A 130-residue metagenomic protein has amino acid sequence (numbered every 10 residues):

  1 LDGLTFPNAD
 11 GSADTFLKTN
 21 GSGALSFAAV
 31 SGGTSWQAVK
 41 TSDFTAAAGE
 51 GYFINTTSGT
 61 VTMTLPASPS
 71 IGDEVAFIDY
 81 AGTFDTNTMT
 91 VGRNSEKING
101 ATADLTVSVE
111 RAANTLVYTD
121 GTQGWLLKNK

Functional and structural regions predicted by a protein language model:
L1-G32, A47-A48, T56-E74, Y80-A113 (+2 more regions): Extracellular repetitive beta-rich solenoid segments
G33-A46: Extracellular beta-solenoid/beta-roll
